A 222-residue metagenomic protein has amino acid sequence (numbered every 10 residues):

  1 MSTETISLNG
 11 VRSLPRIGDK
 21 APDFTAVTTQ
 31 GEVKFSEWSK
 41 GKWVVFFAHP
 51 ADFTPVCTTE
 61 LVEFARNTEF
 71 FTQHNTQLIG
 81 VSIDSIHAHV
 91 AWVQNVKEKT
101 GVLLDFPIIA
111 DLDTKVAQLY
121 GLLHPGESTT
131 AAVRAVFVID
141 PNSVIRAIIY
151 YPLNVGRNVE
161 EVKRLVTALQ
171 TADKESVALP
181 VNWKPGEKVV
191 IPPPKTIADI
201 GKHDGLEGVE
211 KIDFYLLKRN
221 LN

Functional and structural regions predicted by a protein language model:
M1-N222: Chalcogenol-based redox active-site neighborhoods
